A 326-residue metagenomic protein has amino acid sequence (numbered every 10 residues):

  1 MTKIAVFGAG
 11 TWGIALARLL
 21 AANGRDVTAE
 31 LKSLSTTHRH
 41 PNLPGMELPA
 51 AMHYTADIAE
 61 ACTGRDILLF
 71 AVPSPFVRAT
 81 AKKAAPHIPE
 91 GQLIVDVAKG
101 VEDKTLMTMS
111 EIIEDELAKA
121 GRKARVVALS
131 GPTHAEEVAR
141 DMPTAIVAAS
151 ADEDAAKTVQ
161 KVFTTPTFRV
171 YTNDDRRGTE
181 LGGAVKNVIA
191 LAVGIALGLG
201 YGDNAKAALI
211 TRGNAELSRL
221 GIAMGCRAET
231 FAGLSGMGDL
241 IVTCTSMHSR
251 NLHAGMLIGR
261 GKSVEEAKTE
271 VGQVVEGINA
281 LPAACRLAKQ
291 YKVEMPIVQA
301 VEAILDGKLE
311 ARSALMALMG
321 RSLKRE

Functional and structural regions predicted by a protein language model:
M1-E47, A51-A56: NAD(P)+-binding Rossmann beta1-loop-alpha1 motif at the extreme N-terminus of oxidoreductases
T2, Q92, T144: Nucleotide donor/acceptor-binding cores
E47-H53, R122-R125, P166-F168, V293: A short helix-to-beta-strand connector/capping loop
Y54-D141, V159: Rossmann-like NAD(P)(H) cofactor-binding subdomain of soluble oxidoreductases
F76, H87, L117-R125, P143-L191 (+1 more regions): Internal alpha-helical scaffold of NAD(P)-dependent oxidoreductase catalytic cores
D96, R125-S130, V170-D174, G233 (+1 more regions): General beta-strand structural signal in soluble alpha/beta enzymes
V193-L197, I222-A232, G236-E326: NAD(P)-dependent Rossmann-like dehydrogenase/reductase catalytic/cofactor-binding core
